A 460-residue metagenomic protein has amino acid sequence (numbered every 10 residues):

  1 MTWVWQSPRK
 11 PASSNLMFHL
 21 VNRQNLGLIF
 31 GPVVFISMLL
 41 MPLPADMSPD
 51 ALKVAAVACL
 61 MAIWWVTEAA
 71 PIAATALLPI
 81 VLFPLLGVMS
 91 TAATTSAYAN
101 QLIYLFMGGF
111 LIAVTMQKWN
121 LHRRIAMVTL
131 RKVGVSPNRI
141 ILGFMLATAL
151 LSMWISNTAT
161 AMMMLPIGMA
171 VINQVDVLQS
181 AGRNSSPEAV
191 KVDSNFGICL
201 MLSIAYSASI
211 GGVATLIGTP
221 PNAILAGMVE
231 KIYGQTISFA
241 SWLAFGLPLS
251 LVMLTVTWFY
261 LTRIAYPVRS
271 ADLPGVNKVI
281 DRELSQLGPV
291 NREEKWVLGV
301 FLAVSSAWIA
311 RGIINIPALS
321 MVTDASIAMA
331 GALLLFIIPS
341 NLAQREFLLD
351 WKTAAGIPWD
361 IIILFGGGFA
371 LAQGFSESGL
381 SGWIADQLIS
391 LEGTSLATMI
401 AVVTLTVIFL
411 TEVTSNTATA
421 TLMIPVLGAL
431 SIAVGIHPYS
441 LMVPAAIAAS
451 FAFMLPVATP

Functional and structural regions predicted by a protein language model:
M1-L105, K231-I237, S241-D386, T404: Hydrophobic transmembrane alpha-helices of multi-pass small-molecule transporters
L16, L43, L60, A73-K191 (+2 more regions): Membrane-embedded alpha-helical segments and adjacent helix-loop junctions characteristic of multi-pass solute
A62-A70, A147-S156, A205-I217, F336 (+2 more regions): Transmembrane alpha-helix interface/packing and boundary motifs in multi-pass membrane proteins, characterized by
I72-T75, S156, T160, T215 (+4 more regions): Alpha-helical transmembrane segments and their lipid-water interface positions in multi-pass membrane proteins
V114-W119, M164-D176, F259-L273, I338-P339 (+1 more regions): Membrane-water interface of transmembrane alpha-helices
S180-P267, A271, N291: Membrane-core helix-loop-helix motifs of multi-pass transport proteins
L427, V434-P460: C-terminal structured "cap/appendage" subdomains that terminate the fold
